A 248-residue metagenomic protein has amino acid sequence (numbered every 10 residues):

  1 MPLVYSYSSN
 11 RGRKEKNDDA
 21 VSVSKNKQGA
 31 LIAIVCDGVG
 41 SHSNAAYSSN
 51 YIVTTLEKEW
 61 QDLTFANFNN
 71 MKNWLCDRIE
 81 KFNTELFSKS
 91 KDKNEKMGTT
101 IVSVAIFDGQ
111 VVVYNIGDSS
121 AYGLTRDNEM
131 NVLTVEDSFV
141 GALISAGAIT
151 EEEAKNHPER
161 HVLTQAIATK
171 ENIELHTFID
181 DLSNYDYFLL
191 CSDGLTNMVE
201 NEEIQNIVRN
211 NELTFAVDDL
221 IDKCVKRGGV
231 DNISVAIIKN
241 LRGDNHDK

Functional and structural regions predicted by a protein language model:
M1-K248: PP2C/PPM-type serine/threonine phosphatase catalytic domain
